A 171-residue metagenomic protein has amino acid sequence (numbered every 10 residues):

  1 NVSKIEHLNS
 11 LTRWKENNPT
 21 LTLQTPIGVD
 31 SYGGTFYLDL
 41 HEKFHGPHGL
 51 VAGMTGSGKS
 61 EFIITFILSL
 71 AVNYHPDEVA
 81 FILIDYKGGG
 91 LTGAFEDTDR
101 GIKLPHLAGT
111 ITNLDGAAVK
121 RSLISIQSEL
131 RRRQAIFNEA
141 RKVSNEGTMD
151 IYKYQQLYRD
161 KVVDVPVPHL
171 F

Functional and structural regions predicted by a protein language model:
N1-K4: An aromatic-glycine-centered, glycine-rich loop/turn in mixed alpha/beta architecture
L8-S144, K161-F171: P-loop NTPase catalytic phosphate-binding loop
M149-V163: Conserved RecA-like ASCE ATPase "motif II neighborhood" in helicase/translocase motors
